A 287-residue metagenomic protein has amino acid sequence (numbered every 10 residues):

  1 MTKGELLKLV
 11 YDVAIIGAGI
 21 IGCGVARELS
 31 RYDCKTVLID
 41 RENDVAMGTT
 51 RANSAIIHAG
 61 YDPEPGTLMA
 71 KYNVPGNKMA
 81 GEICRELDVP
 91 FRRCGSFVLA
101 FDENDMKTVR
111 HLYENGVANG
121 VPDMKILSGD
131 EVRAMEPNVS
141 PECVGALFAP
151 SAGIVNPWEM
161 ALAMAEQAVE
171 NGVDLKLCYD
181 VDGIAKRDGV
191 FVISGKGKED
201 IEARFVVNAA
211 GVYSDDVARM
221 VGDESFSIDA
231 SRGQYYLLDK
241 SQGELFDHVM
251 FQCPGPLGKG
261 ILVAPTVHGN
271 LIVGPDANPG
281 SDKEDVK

Functional and structural regions predicted by a protein language model:
L7-I21: Beta1/beta-strand and adjacent pyrophosphate-binding region of the FAD-binding site in flavoprotein oxidoreductases
I21, D44, Y213: Conserved Rossmann-like nucleotide-cofactor binding loop
R27-R31, I57, L87-R92, G183 (+2 more regions): Active-site substrate-recognition segment that forms the wall of the catalytic cavity or substrate channel
R31-T50: Glycine-rich FAD pyrophosphate-binding loop
C34-T36, D123-M124, V206: Hydrophobic anchor at the start of a short beta-strand that flanks the dinucleotide cofactor-binding loop
A55-M135, V144, G260-I261: Dinucleotide-binding Rossmann-like beta1-alpha1 core, especially the glycine-rich loop that anchors the ADP
K71-V74, L99-T108, L147-E166, D285-K287: Short beta-strand to alpha-helix junction loop
L147-R204: Helical element adjacent to the flavin cofactor pocket in flavoenzyme catalytic cores
